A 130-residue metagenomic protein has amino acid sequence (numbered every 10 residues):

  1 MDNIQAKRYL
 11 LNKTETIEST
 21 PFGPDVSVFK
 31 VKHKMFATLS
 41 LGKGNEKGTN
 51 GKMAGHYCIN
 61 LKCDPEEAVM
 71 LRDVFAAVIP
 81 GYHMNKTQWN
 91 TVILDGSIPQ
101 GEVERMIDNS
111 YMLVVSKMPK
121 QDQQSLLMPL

Functional and structural regions predicted by a protein language model:
M1-L130: Charge-dense, helix-prone N-terminal extensions
